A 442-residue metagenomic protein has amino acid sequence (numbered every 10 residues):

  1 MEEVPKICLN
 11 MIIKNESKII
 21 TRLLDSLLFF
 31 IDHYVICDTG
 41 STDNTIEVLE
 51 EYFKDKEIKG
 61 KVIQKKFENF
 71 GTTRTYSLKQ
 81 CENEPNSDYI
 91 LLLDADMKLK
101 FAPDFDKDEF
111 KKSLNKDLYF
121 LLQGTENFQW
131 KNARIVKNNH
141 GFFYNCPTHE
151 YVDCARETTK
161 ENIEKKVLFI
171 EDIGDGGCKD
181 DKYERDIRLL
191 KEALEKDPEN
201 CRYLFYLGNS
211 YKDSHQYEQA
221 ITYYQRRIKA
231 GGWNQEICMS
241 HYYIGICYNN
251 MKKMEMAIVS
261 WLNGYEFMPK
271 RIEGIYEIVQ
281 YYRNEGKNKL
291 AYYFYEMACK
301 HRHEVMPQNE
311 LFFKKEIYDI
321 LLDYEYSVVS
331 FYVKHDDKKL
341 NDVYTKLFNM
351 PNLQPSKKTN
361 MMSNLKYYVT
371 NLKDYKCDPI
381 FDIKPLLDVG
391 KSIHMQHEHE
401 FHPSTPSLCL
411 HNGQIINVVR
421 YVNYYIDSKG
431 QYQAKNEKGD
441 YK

Functional and structural regions predicted by a protein language model:
N10-H33: Short, well-formed alpha-helical segments that are part of the catalytic scaffolds of diverse glycosyltransferases
S26, C37-L49, K66-F67, D94: A conserved acidic beta->alpha catalytic loop
E50-Y76, Q80: Conserved donor nucleotide-binding strand/loop of the catalytic core
G71-K79, Y89-L91, M97-T222, R226 (+2 more regions): Catalytic-site signature of metal-activated, phosphate-bearing donor transferases, centered on the GT-A/GT-A-like
D186, A220, A257, A291 (+1 more regions): Single-residue signature of alpha-solenoid repeat helices
S214, M251, E285, V333-K334 (+1 more regions): Structural motif corresponding to the intra-repeat A-B loop/turn of tetratricopeptide repeats
K373-K442: Beta-rich carbohydrate-recognition and catalytic domains
